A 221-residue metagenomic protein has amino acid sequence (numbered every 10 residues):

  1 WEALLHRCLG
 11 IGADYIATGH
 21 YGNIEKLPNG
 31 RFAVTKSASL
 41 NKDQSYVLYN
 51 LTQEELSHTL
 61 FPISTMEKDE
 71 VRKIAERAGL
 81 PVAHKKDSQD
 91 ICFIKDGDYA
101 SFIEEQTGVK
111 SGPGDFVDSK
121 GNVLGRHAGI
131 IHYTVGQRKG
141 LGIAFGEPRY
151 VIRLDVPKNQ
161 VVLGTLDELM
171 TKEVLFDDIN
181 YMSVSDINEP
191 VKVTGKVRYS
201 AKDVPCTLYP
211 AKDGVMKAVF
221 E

Functional and structural regions predicted by a protein language model:
W1-E221: Nucleotide-activated chemistry modules centered on ATP-dependent adenylation/adenylyltransferase
